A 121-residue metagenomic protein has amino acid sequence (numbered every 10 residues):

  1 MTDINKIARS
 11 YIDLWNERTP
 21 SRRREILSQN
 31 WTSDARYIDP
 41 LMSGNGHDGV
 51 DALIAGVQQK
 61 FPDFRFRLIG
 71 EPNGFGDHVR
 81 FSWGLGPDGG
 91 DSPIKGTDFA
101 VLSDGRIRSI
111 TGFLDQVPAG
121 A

Functional and structural regions predicted by a protein language model:
M1-A121: C-terminal and inter-domain tail/linker signature
